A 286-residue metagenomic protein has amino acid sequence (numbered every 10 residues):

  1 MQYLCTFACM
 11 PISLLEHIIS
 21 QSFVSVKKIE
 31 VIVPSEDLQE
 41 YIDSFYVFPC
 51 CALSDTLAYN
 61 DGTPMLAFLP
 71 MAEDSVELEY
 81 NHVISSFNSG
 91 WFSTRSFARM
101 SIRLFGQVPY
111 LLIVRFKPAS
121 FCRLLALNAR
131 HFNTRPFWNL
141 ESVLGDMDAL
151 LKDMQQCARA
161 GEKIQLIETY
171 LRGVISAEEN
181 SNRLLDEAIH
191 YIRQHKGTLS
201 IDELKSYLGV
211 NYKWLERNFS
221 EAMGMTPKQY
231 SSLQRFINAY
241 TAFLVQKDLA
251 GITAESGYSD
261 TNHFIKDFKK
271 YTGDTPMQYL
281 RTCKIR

Functional and structural regions predicted by a protein language model:
Q2-D186, R193-Q194, I201-D202, L208-Y212 (+5 more regions): Alpha-helical bundle regulatory/interaction domains
D202, E216-E221, K228-S231: Long, low-complexity intrinsically disordered regions
F219-M225, D267-Q278: A secondary-structure capping/hinge motif
S231-S232, R281: Short Lys/Arg-enriched helix C-cap and helix-to-coil transition segments that create basic nucleic-acid-contact patches
L233, I237: Structured adenosyl-cofactor binding patch, chiefly the S-adenosyl-L-methionine
